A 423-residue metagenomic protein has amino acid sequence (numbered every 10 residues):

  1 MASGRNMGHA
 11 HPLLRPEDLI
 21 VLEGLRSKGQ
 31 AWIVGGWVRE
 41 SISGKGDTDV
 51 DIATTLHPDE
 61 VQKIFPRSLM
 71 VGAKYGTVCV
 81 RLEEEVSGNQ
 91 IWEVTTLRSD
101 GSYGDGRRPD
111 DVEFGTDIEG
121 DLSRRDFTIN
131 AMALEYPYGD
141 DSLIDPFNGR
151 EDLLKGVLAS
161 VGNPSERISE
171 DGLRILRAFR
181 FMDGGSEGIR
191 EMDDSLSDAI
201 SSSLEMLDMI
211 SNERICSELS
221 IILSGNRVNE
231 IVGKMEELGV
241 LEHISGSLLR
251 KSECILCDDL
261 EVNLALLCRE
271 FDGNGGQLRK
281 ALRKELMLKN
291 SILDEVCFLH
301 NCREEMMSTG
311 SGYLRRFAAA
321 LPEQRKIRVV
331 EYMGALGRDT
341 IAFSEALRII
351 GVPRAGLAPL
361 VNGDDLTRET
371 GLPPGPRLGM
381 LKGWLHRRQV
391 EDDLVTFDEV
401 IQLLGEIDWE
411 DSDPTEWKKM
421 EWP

Functional and structural regions predicted by a protein language model:
M1-P423: Catalytic cores of the polymerase beta-like nucleotidyltransferase superfamily and closely associated nucleotide
